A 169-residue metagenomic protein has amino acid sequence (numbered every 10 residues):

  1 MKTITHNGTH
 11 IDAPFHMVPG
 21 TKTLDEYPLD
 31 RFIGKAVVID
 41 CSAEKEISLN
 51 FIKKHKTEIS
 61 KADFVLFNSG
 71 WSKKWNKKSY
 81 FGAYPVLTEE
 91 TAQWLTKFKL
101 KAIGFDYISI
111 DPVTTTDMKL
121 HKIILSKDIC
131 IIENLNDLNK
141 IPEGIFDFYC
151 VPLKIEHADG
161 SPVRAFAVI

Functional and structural regions predicted by a protein language model:
M1-I169: Active-/binding-site microenvironments in catalytic and ligand-binding cores
